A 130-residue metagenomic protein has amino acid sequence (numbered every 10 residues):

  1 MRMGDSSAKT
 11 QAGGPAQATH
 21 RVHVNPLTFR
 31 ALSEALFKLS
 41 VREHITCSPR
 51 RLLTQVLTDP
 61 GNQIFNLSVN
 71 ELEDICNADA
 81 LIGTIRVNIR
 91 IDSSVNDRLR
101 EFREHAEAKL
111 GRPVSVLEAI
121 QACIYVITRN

Functional and structural regions predicted by a protein language model:
R2-R30, L36, V69-D97, R103: Short Lys/Arg-rich basic patches
T19-T58: Extended, hydrophobic interaction surfaces within ordered domains
R42-N70, G111-N130: Short, basic amphipathic alpha-helical segments that act as recognition/interaction helices in nucleic-acid-binding
A80-N130: Short, solvent-exposed charged binding patches
